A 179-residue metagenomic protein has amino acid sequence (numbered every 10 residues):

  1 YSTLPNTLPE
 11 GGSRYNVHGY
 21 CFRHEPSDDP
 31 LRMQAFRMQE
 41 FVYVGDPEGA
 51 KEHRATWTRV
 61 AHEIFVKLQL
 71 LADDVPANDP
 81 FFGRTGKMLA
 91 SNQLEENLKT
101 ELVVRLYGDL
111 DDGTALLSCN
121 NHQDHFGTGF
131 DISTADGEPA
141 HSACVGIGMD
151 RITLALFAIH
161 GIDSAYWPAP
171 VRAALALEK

Functional and structural regions predicted by a protein language model:
Y1-K179: TRNA-recognition modules of translation machinery and tRNA-sensing kinases, especially anticodon-binding
